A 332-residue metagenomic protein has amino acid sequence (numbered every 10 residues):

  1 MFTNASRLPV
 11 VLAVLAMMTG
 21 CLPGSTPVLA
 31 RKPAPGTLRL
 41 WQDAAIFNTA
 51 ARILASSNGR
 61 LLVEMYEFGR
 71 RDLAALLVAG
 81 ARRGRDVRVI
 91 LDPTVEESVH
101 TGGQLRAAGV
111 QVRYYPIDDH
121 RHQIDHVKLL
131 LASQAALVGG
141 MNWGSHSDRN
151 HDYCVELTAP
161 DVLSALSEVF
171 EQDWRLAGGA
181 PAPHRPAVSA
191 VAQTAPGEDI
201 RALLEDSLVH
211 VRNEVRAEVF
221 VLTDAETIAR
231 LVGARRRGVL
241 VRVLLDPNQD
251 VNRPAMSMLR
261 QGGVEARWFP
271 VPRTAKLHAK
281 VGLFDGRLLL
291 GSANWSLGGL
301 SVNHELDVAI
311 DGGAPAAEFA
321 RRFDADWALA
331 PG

Functional and structural regions predicted by a protein language model:
M1-V10: Bacterial N-terminal signal peptides that target proteins for export
P9-G20: Bacterial N-terminal signal peptides
C21-S57, E64-H210, R237-P315, A320: HKD-type phospholipase D/PLD-like phosphodiesterase module
R322-G332: Charge-patterned, long linear interaction tracts outside catalytic cores
